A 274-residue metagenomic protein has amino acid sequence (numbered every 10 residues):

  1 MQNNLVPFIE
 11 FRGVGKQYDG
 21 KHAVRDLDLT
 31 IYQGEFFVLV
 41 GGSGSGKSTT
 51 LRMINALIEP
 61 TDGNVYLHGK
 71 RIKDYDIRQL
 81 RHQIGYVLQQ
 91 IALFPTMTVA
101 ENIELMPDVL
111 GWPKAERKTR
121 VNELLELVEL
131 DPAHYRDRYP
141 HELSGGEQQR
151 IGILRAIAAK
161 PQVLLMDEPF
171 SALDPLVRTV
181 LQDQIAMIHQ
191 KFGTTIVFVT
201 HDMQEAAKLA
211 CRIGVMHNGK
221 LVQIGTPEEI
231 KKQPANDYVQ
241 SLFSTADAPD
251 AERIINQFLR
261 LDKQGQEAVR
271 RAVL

Functional and structural regions predicted by a protein language model:
N55: Helix-to-loop junction immediately C-terminal to a conserved catalytic motif
V99-D108, K118, N122: Short helical segment in ABC ATPase nucleotide-binding domains corresponding to the A-loop/adjacent helical element
A115-H134, M187: Conserved ABC ATPase "signature" region
R138-L143, E147: Conserved ABC ATPase signature
K160: Conserved catalytic motifs of ABC-family nucleotide-binding domains
I224-G225, Q233: ABC ATPase "signature
